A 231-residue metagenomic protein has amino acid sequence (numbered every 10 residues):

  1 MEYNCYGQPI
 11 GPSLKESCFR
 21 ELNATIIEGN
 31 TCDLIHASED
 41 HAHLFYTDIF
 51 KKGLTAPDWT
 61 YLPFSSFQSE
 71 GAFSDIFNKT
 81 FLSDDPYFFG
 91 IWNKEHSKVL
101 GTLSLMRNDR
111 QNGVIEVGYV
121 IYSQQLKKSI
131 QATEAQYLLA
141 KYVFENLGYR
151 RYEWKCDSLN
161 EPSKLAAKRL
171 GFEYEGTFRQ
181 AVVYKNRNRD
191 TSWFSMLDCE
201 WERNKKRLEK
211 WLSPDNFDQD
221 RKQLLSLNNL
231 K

Functional and structural regions predicted by a protein language model:
M1-S129, Y142, N146, R187-K231: GNAT-family acyltransferases
A132: Glycine-rich acyl-CoA binding loop
L139: Flexible ATP-lid and adjacent glycine-rich G1/G2 motifs of the Bergerat
E145-K155: Conserved GNAT acetyl-CoA-binding A-motif
W154-S163: Conserved beta-strand-loop-alpha-helix junction that forms the acyl-donor binding cleft
A166-A167, F194: Conserved active-site tyrosine of GNAT-family acetyltransferases
E173-R187: Conserved catalytic-core motifs of GNAT/GCN5-like acyltransferases
